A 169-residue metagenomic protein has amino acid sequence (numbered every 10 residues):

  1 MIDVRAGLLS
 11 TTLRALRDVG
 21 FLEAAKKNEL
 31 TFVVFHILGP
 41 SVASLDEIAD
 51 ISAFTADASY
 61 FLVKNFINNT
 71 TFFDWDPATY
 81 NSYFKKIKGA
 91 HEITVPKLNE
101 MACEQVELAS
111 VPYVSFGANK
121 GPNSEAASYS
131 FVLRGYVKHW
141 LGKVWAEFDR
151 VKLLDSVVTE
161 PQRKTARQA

Functional and structural regions predicted by a protein language model:
M1-V4: Conserved nucleotide-sensing/catalytic segment adjacent to the nucleotide-binding pocket in NTP-handling enzymes
G7-V106: Conserved catalytic-core segment of NTP-binding enzymes
L108-A169: NTP-binding/hydrolysis catalytic cores, primarily Walker-type P-loop NTPases
